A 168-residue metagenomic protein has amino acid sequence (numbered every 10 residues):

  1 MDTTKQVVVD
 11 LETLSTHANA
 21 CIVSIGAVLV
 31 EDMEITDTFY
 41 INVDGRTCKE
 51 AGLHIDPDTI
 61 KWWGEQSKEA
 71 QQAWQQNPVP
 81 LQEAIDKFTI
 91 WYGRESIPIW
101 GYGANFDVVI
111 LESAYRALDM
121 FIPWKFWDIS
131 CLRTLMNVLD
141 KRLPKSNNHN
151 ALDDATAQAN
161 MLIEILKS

Functional and structural regions predicted by a protein language model:
D2-V7, E12-G101: Conserved non-catalytic scaffold segment of RNase H-like nuclease domains
D10-E12, D107, C131, D154: Acidic active-site catalytic centers that drive phospho-/nucleotidyl reactions and related ester hydrolyses
A18-A20, Y115, L162: Short, function-defining helix-loop hinge/capping sites that tune catalysis or transport
A70-W74, L118-W124, K145: Short, polar/flexible loop-turn hinges at active-site or ligand-entry regions and domain interfaces
Q71-Q72, T89, E112, A159 (+1 more regions): Non-transmembrane alpha-helical segments in soluble domains of secreted/periplasmic/extracellular proteins
Y92, N105-F126: Substrate-recognition/cap helix-loop segment adjacent to the acidic, metal-dependent catalytic center of Asp-based
E95-A104, V109-I110, D140-S168: Acidic, Mg2+-coordinating catalytic module of metal-dependent nucleases/exonucleases that use a two-metal-ion mechanism
P123-R142: Short, flexible loop segments at boundaries between secondary-structure elements
